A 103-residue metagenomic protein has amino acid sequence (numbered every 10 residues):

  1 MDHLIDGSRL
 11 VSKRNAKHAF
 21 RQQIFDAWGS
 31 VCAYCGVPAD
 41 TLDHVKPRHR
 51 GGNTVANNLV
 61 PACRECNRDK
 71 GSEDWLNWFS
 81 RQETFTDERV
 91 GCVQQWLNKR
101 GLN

Functional and structural regions predicted by a protein language model:
M1-S30, D87-N103: Short, charged surface segments at domain edges that flank catalytic/cofactor-binding sites
R21, R48, N67: Generic anion/oxyanion-binding catalytic loop in active/binding sites
V31-P61, K70-N77: Histidine-centered nuclease catalytic patch
N57, E65-N103: A detector for short metal-coordination/catalytic motifs
